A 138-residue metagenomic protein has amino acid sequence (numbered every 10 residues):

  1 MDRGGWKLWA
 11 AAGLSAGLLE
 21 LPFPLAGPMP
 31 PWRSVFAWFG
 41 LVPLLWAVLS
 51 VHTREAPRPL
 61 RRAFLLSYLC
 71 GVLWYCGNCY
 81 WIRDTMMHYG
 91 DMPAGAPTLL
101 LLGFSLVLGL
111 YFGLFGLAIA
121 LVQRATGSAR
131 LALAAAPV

Functional and structural regions predicted by a protein language model:
M1-V138: Membrane-embedded alpha-helical bundles of multi-pass enzymes that act on lipidic or dolichyl-linked glycan substrates
